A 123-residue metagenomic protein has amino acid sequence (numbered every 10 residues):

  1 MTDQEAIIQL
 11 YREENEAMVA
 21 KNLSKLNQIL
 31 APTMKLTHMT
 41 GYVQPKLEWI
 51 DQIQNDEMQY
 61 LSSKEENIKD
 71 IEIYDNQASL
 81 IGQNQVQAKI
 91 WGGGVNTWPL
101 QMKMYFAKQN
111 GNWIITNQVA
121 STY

Functional and structural regions predicted by a protein language model:
D3-K21, I29: Short, aromatic-enriched amphipathic alpha-helices that serve as compact interaction elements
Q4, L23-I73, Q83, N96-T97: A solvent-exposed, acidic/Ser-Thr-rich amphipathic alpha-helical stretch
E14, E65-I71, V86, Q101-A107: Hydrophobic/aromatic beta-strand elements that line small-molecule binding cavities or substrate pockets in beta-rich
L30, N84-V86, V119-T122: Short beta-strand segments enriched in hydrophobic/aromatic residues within well-folded beta-rich domains
I71-A78, F106-N112: A short, structured loop/turn motif at beta-sheet edges
D75-A88: A short hydrophobic beta-strand element
Q87-N96: Short, cysteine-centered beta-strand-loop-beta hairpins and adjacent loop/turn segments enriched in charged/polar
P99-Y123: Short beta-strand edge/turn micro-motifs at domain boundaries
